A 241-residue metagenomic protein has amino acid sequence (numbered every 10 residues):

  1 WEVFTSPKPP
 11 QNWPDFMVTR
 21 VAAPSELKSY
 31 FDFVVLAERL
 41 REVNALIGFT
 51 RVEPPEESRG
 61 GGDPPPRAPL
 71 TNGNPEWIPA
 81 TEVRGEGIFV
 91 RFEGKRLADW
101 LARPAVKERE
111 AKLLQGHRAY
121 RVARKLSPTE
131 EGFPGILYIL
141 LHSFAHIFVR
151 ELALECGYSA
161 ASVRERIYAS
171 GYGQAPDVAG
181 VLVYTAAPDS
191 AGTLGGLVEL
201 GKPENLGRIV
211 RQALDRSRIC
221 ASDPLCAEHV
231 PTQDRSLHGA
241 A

Functional and structural regions predicted by a protein language model:
W1-A241: Extended, well-ordered protein cores
